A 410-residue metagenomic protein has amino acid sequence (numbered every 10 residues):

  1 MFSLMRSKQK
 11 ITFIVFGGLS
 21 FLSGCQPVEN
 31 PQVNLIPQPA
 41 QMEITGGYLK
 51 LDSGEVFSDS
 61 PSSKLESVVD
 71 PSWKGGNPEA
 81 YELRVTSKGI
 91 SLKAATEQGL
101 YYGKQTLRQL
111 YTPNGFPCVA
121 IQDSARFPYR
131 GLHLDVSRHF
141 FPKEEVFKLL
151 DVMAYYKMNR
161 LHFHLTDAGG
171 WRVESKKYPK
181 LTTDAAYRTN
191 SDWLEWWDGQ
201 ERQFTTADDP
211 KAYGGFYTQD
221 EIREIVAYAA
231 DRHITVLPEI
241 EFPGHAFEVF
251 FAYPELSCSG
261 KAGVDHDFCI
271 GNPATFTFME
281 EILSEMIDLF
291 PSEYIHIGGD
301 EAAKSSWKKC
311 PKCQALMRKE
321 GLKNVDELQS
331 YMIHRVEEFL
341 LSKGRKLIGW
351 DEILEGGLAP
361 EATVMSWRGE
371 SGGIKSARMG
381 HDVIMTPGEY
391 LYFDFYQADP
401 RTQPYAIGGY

Functional and structural regions predicted by a protein language model:
F2-F13: Bacterial N-terminal signal peptides that target proteins for export
I11-F21: Sec-dependent N-terminal signal peptides
G18, C25-R130, L341, K346-L354 (+1 more regions): Acidic, contiguous N-terminal accessory segments
G76-T277, I282-Y294, C310, R335 (+1 more regions): Feature activates predominantly on carbohydrate-active enzymes
R130-H133, H162, P238, Y294-H296 (+3 more regions): Structural recognition of the beta-strand scaffold that forms the well-ordered cores of secreted hydrolase catalytic
S137, T166-G170, E241-H245, D300-A302 (+3 more regions): Active-site beta-loop-alpha junctions enriched in small/polar residues
V249-F250, P254-A362, W367-R378: Active-site neighborhood of glycoside hydrolase catalytic domains
L354-P360, W367-Y410: Conserved alpha/beta catalytic core and glycan-binding cleft of carbohydrate-active enzymes
